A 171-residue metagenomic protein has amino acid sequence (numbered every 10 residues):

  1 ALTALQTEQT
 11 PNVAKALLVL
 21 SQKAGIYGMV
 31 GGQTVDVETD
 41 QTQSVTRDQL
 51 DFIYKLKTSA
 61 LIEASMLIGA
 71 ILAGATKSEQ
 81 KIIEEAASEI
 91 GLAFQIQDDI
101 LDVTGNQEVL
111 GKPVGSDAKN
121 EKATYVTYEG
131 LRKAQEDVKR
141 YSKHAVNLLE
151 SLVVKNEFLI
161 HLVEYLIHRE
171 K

Functional and structural regions predicted by a protein language model:
A1-K171: All-alpha prenyltransferase/terpene-synthase fold signal
